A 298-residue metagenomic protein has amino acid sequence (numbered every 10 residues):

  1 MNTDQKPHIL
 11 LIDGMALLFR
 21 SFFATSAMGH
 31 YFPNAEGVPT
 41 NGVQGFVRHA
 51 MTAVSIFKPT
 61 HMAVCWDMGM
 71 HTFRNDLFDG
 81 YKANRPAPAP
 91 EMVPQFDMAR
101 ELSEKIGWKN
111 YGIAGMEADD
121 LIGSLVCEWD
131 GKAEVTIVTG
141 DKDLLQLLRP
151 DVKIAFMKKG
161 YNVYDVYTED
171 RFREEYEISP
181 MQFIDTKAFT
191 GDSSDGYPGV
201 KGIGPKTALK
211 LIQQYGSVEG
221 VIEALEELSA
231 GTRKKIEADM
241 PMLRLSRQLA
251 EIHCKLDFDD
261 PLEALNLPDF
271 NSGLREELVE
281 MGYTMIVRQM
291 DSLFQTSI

Functional and structural regions predicted by a protein language model:
N2-V135, Q146-V163, T168, R244-D259 (+1 more regions): Noncatalytic, basic helical substrate-engagement surface that gates or grips nucleic-acid strands
Q5-K6, T60-A63, D151, V166-I298: Non-catalytic nucleic-acid-binding/docking modules located in mid-to-C-terminal regions of nucleic-acid enzymes
V135-D141: Conserved RecA-like ASCE P-loop NTPase motor core of nucleic-acid helicases/translocases
K142-D143, K206: Acidic, divalent-metal-coordinating active-site segment for phosphoryl/phosphodiester hydrolysis, typified by short
